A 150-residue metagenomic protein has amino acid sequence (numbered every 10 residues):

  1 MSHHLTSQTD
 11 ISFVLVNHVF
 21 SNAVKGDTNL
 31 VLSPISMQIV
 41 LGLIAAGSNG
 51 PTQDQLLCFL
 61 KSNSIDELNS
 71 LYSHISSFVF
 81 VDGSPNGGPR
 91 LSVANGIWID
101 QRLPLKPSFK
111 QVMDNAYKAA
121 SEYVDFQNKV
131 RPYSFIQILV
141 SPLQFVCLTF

Functional and structural regions predicted by a protein language model:
M1-Q55: Flexible propeptides and autoinhibitory/regulatory segments associated with cysteine proteases
L15, V19, A23, I44-S48 (+3 more regions): Sec/Tat-exported extracytoplasmic proteins
D27, N63-F150: Non-catalytic, conformational "gating/processing" segments within enzyme and secreted inhibitor domains
P51-F59, E67-S70: Short N-terminal amphipathic alpha-helices
